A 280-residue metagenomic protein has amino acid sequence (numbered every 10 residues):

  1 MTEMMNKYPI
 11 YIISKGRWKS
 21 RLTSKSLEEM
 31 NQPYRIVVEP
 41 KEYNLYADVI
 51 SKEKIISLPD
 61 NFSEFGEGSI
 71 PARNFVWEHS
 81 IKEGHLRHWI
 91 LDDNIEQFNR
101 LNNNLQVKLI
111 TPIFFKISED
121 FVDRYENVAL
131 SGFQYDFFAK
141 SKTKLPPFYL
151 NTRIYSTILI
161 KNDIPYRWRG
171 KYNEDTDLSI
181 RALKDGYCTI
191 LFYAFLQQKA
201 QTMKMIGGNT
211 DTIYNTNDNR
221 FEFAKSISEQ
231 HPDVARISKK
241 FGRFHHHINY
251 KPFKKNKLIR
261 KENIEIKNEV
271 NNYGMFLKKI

Functional and structural regions predicted by a protein language model:
M5-P9, G16-K19, G170, T176-I280: C-terminal catalytic/acceptor-binding lobe
K7-Y11, Q32-I36, E53-I56, V128-S131 (+1 more regions): Hydrophobic beta-strand segments of well-ordered beta-sheets in folded domains
P9-N31, V38, E42-D48: Short, well-formed alpha-helical segments that are part of the catalytic scaffolds of diverse glycosyltransferases
R21-S24, Y46-D48, N99-N102, S141-P146 (+1 more regions): A short acidic (Asp/Glu
V38-L91, E96-I110: Active-site-proximal specificity loops/subdomain of glycosyltransferases
K41, N94, F137, L196-Q197: Conserved beta-strand edge residues that scaffold enzyme active sites
R87-L91, A129-Q134, T189-Y193, R236-K239: A structural signal for short, well-ordered beta-strand segments and their strand-loop junctions that often border
Q97-R181: Conserved catalytic core of nucleotide-sugar-dependent glycosyltransferases
